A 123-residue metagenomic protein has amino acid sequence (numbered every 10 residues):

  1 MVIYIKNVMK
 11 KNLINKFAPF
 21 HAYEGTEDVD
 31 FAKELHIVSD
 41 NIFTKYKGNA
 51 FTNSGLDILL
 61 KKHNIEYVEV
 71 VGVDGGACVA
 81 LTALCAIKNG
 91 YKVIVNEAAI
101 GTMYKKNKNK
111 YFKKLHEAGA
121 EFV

Functional and structural regions predicted by a protein language model:
M1-V8, L13: Short beta-strand segments at enzyme active-site cores
N15-F17: Short acidic, glycine/proline-rich loop/turn micro-motifs
P19-V123: Active-site-adjacent betaalpha module
